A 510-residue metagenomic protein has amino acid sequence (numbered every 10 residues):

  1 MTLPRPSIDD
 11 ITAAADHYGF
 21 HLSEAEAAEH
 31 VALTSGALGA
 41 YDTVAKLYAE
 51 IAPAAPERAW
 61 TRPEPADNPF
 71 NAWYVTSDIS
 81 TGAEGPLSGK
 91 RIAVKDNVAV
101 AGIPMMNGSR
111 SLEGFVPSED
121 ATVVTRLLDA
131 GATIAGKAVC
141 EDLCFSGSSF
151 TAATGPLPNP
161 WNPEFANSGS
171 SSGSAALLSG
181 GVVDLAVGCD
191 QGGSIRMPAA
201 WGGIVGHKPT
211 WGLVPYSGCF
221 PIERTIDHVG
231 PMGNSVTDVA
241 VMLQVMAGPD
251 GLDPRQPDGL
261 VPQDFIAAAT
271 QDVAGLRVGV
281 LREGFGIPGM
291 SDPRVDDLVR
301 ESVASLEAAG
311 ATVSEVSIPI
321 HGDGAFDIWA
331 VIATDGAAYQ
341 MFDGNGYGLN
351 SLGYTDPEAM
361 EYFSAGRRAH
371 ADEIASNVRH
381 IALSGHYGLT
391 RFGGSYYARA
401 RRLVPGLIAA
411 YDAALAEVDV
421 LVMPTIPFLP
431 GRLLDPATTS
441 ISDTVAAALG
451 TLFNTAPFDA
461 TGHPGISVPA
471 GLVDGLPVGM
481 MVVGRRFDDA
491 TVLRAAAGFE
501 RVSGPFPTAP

Functional and structural regions predicted by a protein language model:
M1-L87, V245-F453, A460, F487 (+1 more regions): Amidase signature
G19-H21, V75, A93, S111-F115 (+3 more regions): Short, well-ordered beta-strand elements within core beta-sheets of diverse protein domains
H21-Q191, A304, A309, A409: Gly/Ser-rich catalytic/binding loops embedded in alpha/beta enzyme cores
A101, E141-C144, G193-R196, H228 (+5 more regions): Flexible loop/turn segments at secondary-structure boundaries
N107-E113, T438-D443, V482: Short glycine-enriched, charge-decorated loop/helix-capping segments at active-site entrances that position
D120-P249, A460-L472, L476-G479: Short glycine/serine-rich loop segments
S149-A153, A200-G203, D327-T334, A437-T439 (+1 more regions): Short low-complexity, flexible loop/linker segments enriched in glycine and/or proline with clustered acidic
